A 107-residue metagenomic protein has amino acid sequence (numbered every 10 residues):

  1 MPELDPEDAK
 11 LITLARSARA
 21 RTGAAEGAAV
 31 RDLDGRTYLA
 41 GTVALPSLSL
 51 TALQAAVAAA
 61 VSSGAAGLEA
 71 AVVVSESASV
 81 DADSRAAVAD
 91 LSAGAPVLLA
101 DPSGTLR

Functional and structural regions predicted by a protein language model:
M1-R21, S63-R107: C-terminal binding/interaction regions
T22-E26: Short, small/polar residue-rich loop motifs at catalytic or cofactor-binding pockets
G27-A28, V97: Generic short beta-strand
D32: Short, acidic, Ser/Thr-enriched surface-loop or helix-capping motifs
G35: Flexible, polar/acidic helix-loop-strand segments at domain edges
P46-A59: A short, polar/charged loop-to-alpha-helix boundary motif
